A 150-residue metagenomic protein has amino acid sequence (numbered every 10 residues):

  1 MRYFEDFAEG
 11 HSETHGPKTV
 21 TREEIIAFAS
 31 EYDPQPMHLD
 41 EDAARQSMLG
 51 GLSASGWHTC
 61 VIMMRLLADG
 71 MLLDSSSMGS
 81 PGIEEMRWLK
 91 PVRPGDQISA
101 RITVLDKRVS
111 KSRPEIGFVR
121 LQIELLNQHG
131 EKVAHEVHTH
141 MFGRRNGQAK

Functional and structural regions predicted by a protein language model:
M1-G82, R145-K150: Hot-dog-fold acyl-thioester-processing enzymes
R2-E9, W88-K150: HotDog/MaoC-like acyl-thioester-processing domains
